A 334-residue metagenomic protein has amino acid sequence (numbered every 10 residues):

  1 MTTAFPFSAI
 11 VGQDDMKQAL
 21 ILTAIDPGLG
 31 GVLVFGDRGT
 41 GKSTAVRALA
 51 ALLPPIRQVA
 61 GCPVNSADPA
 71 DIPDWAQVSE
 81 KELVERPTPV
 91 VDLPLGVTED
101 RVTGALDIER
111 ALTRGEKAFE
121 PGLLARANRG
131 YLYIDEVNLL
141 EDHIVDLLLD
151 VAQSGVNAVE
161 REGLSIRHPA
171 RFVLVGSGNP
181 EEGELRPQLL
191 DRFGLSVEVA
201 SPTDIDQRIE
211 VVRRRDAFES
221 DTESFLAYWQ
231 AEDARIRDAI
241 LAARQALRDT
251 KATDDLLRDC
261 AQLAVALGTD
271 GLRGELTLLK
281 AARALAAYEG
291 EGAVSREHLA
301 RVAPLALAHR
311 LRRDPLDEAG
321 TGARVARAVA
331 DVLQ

Functional and structural regions predicted by a protein language model:
M1-D204: Conserved ASCE/P-loop NTPase catalytic core
P6, R192, A239-A243, D259-L263 (+2 more regions): A general alpha-helix detector
Q18, D146, P187, D191 (+4 more regions): Non-catalytic, well-ordered alpha-helical scaffold segments
I25, L29-G30, A50-Q58, D107-I108 (+9 more regions): Non-catalytic alpha-helical coupling and interface elements of nucleotide-dependent molecular machines and regulators
G41, D259-G274, A284-Q334: C-terminal engagement/docking regions of AAA+ P-loop ATPases
R101-G104, L185-R244: Conserved AAA+ ATPase core "coupling" helix
V137-L140, A252, V294: Alpha-helical hairpin
E223-E275: Conserved AAA+ ATPase small/helical "lid" subdomain
